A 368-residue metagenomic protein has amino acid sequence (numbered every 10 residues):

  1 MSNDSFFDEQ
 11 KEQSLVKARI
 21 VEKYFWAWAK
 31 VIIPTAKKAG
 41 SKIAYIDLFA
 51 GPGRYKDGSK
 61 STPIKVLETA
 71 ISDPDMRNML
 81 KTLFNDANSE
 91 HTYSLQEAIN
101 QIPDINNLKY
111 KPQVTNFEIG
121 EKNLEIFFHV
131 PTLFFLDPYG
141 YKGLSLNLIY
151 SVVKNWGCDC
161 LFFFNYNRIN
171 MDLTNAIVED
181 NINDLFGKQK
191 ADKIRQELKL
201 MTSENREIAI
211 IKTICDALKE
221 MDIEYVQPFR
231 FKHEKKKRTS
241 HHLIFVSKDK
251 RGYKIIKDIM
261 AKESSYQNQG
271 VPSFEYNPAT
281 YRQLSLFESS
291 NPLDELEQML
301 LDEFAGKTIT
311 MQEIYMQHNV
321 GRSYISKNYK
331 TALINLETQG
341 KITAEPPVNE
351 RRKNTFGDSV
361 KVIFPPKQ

Functional and structural regions predicted by a protein language model:
M1, K367-Q368: Intrinsically disordered, low-complexity and often Lys/Arg-enriched segments
M1, R351-R352: Non-catalytic substrate-recognition/targeting regions of SAM-dependent transferases
M1-Q13: Basic, amphipathic N-terminal segments that precede the first structured/catalytic domain
S2-S5, G40, K235: Non-catalytic accessory regions of SAM-dependent methyltransferases
F7, K23-E125, S326-T331, N335: SAM cofactor-binding core of SAM-dependent methyltransferases, primarily the Rossmann-like beta-alpha-beta module
K11-W26: Conserved SAM-binding loop and adjacent beta-strand
E12, L124-P131, G140-Q339, A344-E345 (+2 more regions): Class I S-adenosyl-L-methionine
L83, F135-D137: Short catalytic-loop micro-motif centered on adjacent basic/acidic residues
